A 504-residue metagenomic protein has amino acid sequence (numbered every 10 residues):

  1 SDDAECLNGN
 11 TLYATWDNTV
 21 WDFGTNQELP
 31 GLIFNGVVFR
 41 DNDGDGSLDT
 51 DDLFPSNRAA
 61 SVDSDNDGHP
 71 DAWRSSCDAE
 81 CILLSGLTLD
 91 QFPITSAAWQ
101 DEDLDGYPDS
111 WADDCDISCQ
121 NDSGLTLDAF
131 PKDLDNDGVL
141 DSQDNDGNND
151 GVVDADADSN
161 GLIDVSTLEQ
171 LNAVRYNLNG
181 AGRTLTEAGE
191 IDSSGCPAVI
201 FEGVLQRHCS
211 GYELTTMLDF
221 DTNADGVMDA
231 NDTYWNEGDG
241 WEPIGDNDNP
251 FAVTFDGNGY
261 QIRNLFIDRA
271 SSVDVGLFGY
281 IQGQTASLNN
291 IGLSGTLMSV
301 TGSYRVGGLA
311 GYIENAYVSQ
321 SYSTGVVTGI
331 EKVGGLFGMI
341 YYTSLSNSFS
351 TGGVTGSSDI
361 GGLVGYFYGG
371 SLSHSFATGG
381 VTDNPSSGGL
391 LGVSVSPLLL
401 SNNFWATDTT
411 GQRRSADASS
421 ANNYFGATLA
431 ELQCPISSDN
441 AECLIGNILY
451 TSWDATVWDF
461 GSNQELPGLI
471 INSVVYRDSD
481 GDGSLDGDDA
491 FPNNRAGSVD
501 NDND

Functional and structural regions predicted by a protein language model:
S1-R40, G44, D150-G481: Surface-exposed repetitive/solenoidal architectures
C6, W16, F34-L162, N472-D504: Extracellular calcium-associated, cysteine-rich motifs in secreted modular proteins
